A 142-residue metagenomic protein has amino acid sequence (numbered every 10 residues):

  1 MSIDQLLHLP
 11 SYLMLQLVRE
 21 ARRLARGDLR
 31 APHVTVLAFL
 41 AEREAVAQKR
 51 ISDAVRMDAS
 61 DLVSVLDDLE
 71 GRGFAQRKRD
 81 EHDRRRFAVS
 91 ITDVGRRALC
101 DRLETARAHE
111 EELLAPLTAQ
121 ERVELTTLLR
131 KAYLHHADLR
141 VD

Functional and structural regions predicted by a protein language model:
M1-D28: N-terminal leader segment of winged-helix/HTH proteins
M1-L7, A115-Q120, L139-D142: Hydrophobic/aromatic-rich alpha-helical bundle segments in the mid-to-C-terminal region
L6, L13, L17, P32 (+3 more regions): N-terminal positioning helix adjacent to the helix-turn-helix/winged-helix DNA-binding module
Q16, E20, A41-E42, A54 (+4 more regions): Alpha-helical structural segments
R19-D61, R72, R140-D142: N-terminal helix-turn-helix DNA-binding core of bacterial DNA-binding proteins
D67-A137: Charged, amphipathic alpha-helical coiled-coil/dimerization segments
